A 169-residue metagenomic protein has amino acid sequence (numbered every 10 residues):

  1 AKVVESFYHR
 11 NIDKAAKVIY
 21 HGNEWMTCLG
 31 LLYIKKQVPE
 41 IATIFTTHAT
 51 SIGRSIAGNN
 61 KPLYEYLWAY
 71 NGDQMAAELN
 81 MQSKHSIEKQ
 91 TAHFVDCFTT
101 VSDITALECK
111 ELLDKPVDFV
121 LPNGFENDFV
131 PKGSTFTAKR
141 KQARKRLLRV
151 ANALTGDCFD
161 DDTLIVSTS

Functional and structural regions predicted by a protein language model:
A1-S169: Catalytic cores of nucleotide-sugar-dependent glycosyltransferases that transfer UDP/GDP/TDP-activated
